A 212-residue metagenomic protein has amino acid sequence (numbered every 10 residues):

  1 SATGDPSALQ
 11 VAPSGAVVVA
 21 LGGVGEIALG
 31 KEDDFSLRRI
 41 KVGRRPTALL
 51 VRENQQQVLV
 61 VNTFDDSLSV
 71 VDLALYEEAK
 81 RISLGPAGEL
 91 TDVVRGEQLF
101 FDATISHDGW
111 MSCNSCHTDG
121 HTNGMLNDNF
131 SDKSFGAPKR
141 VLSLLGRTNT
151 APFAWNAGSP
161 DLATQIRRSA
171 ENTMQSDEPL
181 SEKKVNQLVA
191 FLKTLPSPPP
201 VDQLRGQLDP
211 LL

Functional and structural regions predicted by a protein language model:
S1-L212: Periplasmic c-type cytochrome electron-transfer domains
